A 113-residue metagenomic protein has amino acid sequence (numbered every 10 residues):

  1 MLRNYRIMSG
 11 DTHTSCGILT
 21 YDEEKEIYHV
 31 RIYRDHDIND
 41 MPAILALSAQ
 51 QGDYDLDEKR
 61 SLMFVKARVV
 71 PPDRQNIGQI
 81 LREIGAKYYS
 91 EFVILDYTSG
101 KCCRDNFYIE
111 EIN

Functional and structural regions predicted by a protein language model:
M1-N113: Phosphate/dinucleotide-binding and metal-coordinating scaffold of catalytic cores in nucleotide-dependent enzymes
